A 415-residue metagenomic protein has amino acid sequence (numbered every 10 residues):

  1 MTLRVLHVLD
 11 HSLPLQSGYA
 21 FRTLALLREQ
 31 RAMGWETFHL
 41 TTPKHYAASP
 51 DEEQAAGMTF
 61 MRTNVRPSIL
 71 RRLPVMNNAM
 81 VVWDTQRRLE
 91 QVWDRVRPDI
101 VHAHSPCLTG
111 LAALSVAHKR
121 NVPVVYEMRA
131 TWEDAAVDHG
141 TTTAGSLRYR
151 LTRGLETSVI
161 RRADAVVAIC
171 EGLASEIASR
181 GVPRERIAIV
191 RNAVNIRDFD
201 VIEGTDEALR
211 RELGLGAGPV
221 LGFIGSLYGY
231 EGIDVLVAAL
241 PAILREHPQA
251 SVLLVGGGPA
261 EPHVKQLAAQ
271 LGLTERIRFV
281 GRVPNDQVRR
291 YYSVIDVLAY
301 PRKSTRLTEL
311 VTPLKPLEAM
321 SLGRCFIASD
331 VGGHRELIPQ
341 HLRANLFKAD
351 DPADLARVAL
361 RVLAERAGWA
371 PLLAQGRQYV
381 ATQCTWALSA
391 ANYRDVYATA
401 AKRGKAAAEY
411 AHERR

Functional and structural regions predicted by a protein language model:
M1-T59, N64, I243, K405 (+1 more regions): N-terminal subdomain of nucleotide-sugar transferases
V5-V8, L215-L240: Conserved donor-binding/catalytic core segment of Leloir-type glycosyltransferases
V96-I100, D164, R276, R282 (+2 more regions): Acidic donor-binding loop of glycosyltransferase active sites
G145, E231, D286-R290, Y300-L317 (+2 more regions): Nucleotide-sugar-dependent
G172, A193: Carbohydrate-associated surface elements
Q249, D354, R361, G368-Q383 (+1 more regions): A short, well-ordered alpha-helix in the C-terminal region of glycosyltransferases
P262-Q287: Nucleotide-activated donor-binding/catalytic signature segment of Leloir-type glycosyltransferases, i.e., the conserved
Q340-P352, R361-A367: Conserved acidic donor-binding segment of nucleotide-sugar-dependent glycosyltransferases
